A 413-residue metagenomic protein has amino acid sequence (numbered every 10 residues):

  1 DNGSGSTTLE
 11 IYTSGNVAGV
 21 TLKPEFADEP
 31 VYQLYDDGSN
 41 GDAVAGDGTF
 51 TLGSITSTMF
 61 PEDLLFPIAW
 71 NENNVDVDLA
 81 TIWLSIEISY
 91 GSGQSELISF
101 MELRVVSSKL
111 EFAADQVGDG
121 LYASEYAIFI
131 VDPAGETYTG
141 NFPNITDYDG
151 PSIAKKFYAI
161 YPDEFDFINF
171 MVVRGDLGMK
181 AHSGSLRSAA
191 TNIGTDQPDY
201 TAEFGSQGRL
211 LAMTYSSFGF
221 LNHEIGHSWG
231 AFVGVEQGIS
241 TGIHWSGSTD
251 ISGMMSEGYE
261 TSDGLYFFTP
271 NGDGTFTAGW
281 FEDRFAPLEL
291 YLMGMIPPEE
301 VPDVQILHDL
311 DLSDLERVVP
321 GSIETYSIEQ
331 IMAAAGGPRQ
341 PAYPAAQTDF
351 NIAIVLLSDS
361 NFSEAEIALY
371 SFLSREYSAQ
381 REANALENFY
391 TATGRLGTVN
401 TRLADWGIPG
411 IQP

Functional and structural regions predicted by a protein language model:
D1-G5: Short, solvent-exposed loop/linker segments at the N-terminal edge of repeated beta-sheet extracellular domains
T7-G15, S54: Aromatic/hydrophobic beta-strand junction motif of beta-rich domains
V31-G41: Solvent-exposed serine/threonine-rich low-complexity stretches and specific carbohydrate-binding patches
G41-A69: Aromatic sugar-binding surface patches on proteins that engage polysaccharides or sugar-phosphate polymers
A80-F112: Short beta-strand elements
S108-S216, I225, R317-Q412: Zn2+-dependent metallopeptidase catalytic core
Y215-E236: Active-site recognition of the HExxH zinc-binding catalytic motif
V233-E300: Post-HExxH zinc-binding segment in Zn-dependent metallohydrolases
